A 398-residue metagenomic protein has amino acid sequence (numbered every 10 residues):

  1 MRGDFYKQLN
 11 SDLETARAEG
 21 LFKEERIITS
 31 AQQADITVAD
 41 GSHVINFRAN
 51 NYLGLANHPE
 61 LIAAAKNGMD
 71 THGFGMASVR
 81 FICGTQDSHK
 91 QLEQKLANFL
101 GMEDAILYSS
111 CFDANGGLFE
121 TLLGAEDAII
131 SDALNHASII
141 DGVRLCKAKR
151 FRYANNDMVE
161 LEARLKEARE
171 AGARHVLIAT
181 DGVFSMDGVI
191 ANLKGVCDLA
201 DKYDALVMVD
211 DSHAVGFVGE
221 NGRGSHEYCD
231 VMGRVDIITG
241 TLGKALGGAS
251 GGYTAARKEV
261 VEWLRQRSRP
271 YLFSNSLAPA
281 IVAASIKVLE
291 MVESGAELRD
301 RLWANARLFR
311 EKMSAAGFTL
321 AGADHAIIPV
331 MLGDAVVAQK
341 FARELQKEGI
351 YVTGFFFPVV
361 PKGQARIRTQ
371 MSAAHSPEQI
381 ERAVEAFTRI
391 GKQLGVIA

Functional and structural regions predicted by a protein language model:
K7-F74, A205: N-terminal "arm"/small-domain region of PLP-dependent enzymes with the aminotransferase-like
P59, A63-N67, T71, N98 (+2 more regions): PLP-dependent enzyme catalytic core of the Aspartate aminotransferase-like
V79-T85, E93-G117: Short loop-beta-helix segment that forms the pyridoxal 5′-phosphate
L118-A137: Conserved PLP-anchoring active-site segment centered on the Schiff-base-forming lysine
A125, L145-K147, Y203, R234: Short, structured coil segments at secondary-structure junctions
F151, N155-V209: Active-site phosphate-binding strand-loop segment of PLP-dependent enzymes
Y203-L206, H213, V218-D324, V337: Active-site C-terminal subdomain of aminotransferase-like
D300-F309, S314-G349, V359, G363-Q364 (+1 more regions): Conserved PLP-binding catalytic core of the aspartate aminotransferase-like
